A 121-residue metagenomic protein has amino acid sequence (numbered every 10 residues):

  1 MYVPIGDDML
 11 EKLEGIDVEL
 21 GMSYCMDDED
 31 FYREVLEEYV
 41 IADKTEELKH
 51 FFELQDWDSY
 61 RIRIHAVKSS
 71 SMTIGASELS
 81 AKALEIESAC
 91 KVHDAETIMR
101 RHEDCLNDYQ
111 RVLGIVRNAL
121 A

Functional and structural regions predicted by a protein language model:
M1-D8, A121: C-terminal compact regulatory domains
I5-D8, A66, S71, C90: Short, functionally important structural connectors and interaction interfaces within domains
M9-I16: N-terminal helix initiation/capping motif
I16-A66, T73, E96-L120: Long, amphipathic alpha-helical coiled-coil segments characteristic of histidine-phosphotransfer scaffolds
S71-T73, A83: Mid-chain, well-packed structural core segment of small domains
K82-K91: Hydrophobic, amphipathic alpha-helical faces that serve as interaction scaffolds
